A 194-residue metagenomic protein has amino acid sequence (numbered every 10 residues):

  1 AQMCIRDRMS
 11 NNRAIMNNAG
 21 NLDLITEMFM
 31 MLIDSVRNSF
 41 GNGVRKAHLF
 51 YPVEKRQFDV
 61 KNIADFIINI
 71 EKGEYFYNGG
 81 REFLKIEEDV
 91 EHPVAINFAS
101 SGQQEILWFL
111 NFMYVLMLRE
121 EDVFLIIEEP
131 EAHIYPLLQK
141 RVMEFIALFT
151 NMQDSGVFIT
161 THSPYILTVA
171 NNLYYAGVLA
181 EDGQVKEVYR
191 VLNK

Functional and structural regions predicted by a protein language model:
Q2-F124, K194: Phosphate-coordinating catalytic segments in nucleotide- and nucleic-acid-processing enzymes
F83-K194: Switch/communication elements of ASCE P-loop NTPase nucleotide-binding domains
